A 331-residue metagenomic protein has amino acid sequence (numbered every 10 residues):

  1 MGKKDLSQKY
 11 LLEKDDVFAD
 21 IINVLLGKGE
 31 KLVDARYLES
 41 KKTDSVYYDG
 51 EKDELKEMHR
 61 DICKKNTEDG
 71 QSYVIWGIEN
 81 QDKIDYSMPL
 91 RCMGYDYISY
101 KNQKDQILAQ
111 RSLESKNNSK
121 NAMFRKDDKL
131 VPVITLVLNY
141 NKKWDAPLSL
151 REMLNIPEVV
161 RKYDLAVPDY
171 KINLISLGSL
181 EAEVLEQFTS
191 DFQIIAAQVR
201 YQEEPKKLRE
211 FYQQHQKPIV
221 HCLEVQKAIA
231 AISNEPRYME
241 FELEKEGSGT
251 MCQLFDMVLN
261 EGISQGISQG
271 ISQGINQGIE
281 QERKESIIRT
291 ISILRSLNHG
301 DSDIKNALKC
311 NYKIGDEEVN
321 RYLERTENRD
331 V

Functional and structural regions predicted by a protein language model:
M1-V331: Elongated, amphipathic alpha-helical interaction scaffolds
